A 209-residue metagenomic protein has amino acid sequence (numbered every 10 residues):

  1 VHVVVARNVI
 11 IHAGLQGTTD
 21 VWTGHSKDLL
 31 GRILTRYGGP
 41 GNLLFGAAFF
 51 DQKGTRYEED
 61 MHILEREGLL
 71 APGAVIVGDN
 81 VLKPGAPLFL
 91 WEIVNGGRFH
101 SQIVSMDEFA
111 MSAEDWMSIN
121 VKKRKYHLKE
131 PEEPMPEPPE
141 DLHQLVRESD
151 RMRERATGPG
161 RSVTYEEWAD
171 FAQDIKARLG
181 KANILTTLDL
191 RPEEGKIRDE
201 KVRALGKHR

Functional and structural regions predicted by a protein language model:
V1: Conserved PLP-anchoring active-site segment centered on the Schiff-base-forming lysine
A6-R7: Conserved SAM-binding loop
I10, G14, Y37: Conserved hydrophobic residues forming the short capping helix/wall of the S-adenosyl-L-methionine
G14-Q16, L43, S112-D115: Short gly/pro-enriched beta-turn/loop segments at secondary-structure junctions
L15-D20, G97: A short helix-to-beta-strand connector/capping loop
T18-P84: Active-site segment flanking the S-adenosylmethionine/decSAM binding pocket in AdoMet-dependent transferases
R56-H208: C-terminal substrate-binding/active-site "lid" region of AdoMet-derived donor-dependent transferases
